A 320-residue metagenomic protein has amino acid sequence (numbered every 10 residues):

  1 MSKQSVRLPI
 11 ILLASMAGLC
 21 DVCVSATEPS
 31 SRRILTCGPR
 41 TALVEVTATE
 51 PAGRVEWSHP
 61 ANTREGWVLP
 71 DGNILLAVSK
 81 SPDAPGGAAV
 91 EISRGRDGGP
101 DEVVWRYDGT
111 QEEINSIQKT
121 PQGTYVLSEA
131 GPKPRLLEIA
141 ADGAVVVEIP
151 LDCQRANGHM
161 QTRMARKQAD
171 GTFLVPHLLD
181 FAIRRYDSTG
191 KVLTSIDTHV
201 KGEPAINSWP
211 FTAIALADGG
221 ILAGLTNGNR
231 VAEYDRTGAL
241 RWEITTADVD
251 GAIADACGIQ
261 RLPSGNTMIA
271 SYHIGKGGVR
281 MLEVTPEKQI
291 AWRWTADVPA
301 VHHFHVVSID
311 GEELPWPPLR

Functional and structural regions predicted by a protein language model:
M1-S5: N-terminal secretory signal peptides that target proteins for export/translocation
L8-P9, A26: Composition-driven detection of intrinsically disordered, low-complexity segments
P9-D21: Bacterial N-terminal signal peptides
T27-R320: Histidine-/acidic-rich catalytic cores in large beta-rich domains
